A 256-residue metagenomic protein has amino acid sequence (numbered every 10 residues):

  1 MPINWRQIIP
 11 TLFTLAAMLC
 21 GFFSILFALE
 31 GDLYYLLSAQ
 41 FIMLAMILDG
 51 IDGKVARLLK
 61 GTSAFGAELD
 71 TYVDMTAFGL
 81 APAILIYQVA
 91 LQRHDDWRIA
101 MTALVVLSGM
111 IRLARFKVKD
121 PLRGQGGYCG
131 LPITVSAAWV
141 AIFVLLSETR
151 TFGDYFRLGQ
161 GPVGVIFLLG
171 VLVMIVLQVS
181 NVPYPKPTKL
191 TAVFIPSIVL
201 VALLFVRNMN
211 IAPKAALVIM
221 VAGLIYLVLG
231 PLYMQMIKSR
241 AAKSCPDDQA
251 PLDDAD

Functional and structural regions predicted by a protein language model:
M1-R6: Short, Lys/Arg-rich, polar N-terminal cytosolic tail immediately upstream of the first transmembrane signal-anchor
I9-L19, L58-L113, F143-L145: Multi-pass membrane catalytic core of lipid/isoprenoid biosynthesis enzymes
L12-E68, R98-V106, G170, A216: Membrane-embedded alpha-helical segments that form the functional core of polytopic membrane enzymes, especially those
L15-I25, I47, F78-P82, A103-L113 (+4 more regions): Hydrophobic alpha-helical transmembrane segments of multipass integral membrane proteins
F23-Q40, L80-M101, I142-V165, N208-K214: Helix-coil boundary and interhelical linker segments in multi-pass alpha-helical membrane proteins
I51-S63, A114-C129, S244-D256: Cytosolic, membrane-interface loops and tails of multi-pass inner-membrane proteins
D96-A138: Hydrophobic, well-structured mid-protein blocks that either form specific transmembrane helices
Q125-D256: C-terminal membrane-associated helical module and adjoining short loops/tails
